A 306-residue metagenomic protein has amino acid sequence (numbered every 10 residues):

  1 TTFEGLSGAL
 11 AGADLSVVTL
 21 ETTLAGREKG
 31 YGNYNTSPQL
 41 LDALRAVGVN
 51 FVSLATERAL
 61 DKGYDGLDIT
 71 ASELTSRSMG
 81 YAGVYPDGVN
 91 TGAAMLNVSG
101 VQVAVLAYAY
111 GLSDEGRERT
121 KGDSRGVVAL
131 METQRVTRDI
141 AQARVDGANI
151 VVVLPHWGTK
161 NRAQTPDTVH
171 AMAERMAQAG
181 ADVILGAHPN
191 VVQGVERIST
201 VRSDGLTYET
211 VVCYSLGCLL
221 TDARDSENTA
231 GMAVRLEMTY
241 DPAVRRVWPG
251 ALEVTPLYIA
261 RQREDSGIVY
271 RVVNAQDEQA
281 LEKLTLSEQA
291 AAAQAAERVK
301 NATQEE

Functional and structural regions predicted by a protein language model:
T1-E306: Acidic, metal/ion-coordinating pockets
